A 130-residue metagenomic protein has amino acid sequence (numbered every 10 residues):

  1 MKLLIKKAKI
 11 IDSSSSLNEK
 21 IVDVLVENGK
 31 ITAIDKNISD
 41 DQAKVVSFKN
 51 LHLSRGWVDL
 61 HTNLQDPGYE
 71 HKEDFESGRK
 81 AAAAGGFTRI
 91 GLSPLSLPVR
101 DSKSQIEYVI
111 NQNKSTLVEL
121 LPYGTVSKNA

Functional and structural regions predicted by a protein language model:
M1-D40: N-terminal metal-binding scaffold of metallo-dependent hydrolase/deaminase domains
L3, S39-L92: Replace "His-x-His-based motif
A8, V24, G29, N50 (+4 more regions): Divalent metal-coordination and catalytic microenvironments
V26, E70-E73, S77, R100-S104: Conserved active-site and cofactor/substrate-binding residues in soluble primary-metabolism enzymes
A33, V45-S47, P122: Structural signal for conserved beta-strand scaffold positions within catalytic alpha/beta enzyme cores
K36, N50, T125-S127: Residues that form or immediately flank small-molecule/cofactor binding pockets and catalytic motifs
R79-A130: Divalent-metal coordination cores built from histidine and acidic residues
